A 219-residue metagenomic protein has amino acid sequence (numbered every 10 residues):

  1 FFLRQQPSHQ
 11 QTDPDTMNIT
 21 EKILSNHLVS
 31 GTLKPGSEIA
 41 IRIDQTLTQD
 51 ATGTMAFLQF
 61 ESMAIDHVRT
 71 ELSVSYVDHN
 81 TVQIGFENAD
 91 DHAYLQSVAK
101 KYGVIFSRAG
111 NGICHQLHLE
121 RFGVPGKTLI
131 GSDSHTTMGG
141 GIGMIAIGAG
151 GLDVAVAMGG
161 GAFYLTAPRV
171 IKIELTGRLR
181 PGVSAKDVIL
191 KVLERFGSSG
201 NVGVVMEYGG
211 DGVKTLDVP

Functional and structural regions predicted by a protein language model:
F1-Q5, H9-P219: Fe-S-dependent hydro-lyases/dehydratases of central metabolism
